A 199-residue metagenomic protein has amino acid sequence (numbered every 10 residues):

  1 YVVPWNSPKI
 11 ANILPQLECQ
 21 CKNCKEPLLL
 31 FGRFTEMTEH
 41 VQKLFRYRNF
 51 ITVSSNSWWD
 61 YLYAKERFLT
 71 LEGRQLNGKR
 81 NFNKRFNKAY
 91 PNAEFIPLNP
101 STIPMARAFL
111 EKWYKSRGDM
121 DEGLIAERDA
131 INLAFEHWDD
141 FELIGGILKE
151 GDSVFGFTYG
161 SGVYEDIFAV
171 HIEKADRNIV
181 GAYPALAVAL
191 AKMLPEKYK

Functional and structural regions predicted by a protein language model:
Y1-E36, K149-N178: Conserved donor-binding loop and adjoining core beta-sheet/short helix segment in diverse acyl/aminoacyl transferases
L14-K25, A185-Y198: Conserved acyl-CoA
E26-F45, N56-W59: Short, glycine/charge-rich beta-strand/loop segments that flank catalytic centers and engage negatively charged groups
P27-R33, L62, E94-L98, I147: A structural signal for short, well-ordered beta-strand segments and their strand-loop junctions that often border
R46-D119: Acyltransferase donor/substrate-recognition loop-hinge adjacent to the catalytic core
G123-E142: Active-site rim helix/loop that mediates acceptor-substrate recognition in acyltransferases
F135-E136, E142-G156: Conserved beta-hairpin
I179-Y183: Short glycine/threonine-rich catalytic loop with a Thr-x-Gly-x-Asp
